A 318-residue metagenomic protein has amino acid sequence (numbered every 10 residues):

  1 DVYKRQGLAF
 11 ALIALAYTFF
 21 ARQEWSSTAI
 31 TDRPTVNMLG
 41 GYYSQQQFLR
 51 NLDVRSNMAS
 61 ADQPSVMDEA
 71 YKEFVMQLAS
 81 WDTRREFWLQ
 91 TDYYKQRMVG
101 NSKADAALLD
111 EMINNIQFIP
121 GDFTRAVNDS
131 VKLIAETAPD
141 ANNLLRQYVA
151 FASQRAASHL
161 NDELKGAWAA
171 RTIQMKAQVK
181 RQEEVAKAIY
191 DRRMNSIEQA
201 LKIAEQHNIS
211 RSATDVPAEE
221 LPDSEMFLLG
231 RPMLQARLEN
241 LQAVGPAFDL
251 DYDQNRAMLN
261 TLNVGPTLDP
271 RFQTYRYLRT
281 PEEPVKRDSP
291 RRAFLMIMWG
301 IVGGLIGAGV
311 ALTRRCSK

Functional and structural regions predicted by a protein language model:
V2-Y3: Short, small-residue-biased leader/transition segments that mark boundaries at the very start of proteins
Q6-A11, L15, G300-G304: Alpha-helical transmembrane spans of integral membrane proteins, capturing the lipid-embedded, hydrophobic core of TM
T18-Y71, V75, R193, I197-A213 (+1 more regions): Short, glycine-rich, amphipathic interfacial segments at transmembrane boundaries or analogous
Q23-S27, V127-V131, Q273-T274: Envelope-exposed proteins and targeting segments
V75-N263: Soluble oligomerization/assembly scaffold segments of membrane-associated complexes
A257-G304: Interfacial amphipathic helix/helix-coil modules that most often lie immediately N-terminal to a transmembrane helix
V310-K318: C-terminal membrane-anchoring or membrane-association module
